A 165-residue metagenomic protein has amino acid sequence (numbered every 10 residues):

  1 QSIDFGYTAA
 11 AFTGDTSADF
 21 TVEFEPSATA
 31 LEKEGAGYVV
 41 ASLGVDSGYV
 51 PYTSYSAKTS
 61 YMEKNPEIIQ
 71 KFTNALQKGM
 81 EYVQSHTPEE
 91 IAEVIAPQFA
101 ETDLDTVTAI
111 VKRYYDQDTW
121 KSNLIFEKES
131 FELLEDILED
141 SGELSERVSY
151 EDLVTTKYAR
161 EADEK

Functional and structural regions predicted by a protein language model:
Q1-F5: Short beta-strand-to-loop elements that line the ligand-binding cleft of bilobed periplasmic-binding protein-like
Y7-F99: Pocket-lining segment of extracytoplasmic ligand-binding domains
D15-A18, G35, D118, G142 (+1 more regions): Short glycine-centered helix-capping/turn motifs at secondary-structure transition points
A41-S42, I125, V148-S149: Residue-level detector of family-conserved "landmark" positions at structurally sensitive sites
K58, E127, T155-T156: Residue-level signal for threonine
E63-L144: Secondary-structure end/capping motifs
E132-K165: Conserved C-terminal helix/tail region of periplasmic/extracytoplasmic solute-binding proteins
